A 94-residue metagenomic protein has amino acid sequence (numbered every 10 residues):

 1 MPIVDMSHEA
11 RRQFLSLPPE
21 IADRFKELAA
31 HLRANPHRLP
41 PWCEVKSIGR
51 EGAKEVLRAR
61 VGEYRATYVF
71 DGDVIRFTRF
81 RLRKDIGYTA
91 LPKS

Functional and structural regions predicted by a protein language model:
M1, H8, R12-S16, A22 (+2 more regions): Enriched for short, Lys/Arg-rich terminal
L17, A29-L32: Alpha-helix boundary/capping residues
H31-R60: A short, surface-exposed loop/turn module that caps and links secondary-structure elements
